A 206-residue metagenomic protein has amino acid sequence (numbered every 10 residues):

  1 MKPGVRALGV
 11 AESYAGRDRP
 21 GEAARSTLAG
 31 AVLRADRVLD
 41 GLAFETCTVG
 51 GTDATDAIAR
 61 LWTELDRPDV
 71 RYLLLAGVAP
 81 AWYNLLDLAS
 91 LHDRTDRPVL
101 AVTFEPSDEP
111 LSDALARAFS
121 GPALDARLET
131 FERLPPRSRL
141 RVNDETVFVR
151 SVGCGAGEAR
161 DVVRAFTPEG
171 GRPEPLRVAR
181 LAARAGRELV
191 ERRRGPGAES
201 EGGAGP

Functional and structural regions predicted by a protein language model:
K2, R25, V49, D53-A57 (+5 more regions): Conserved active-site and cofactor/substrate-binding residues in soluble primary-metabolism enzymes
K2-G21: Two-metal-ion RNase H-like nuclease active-site motif
A11, R71-V78, L100-T103: Short glycine-rich or small-residue beta-strand-to-loop segments that form or flank ligand, phosphate, metal/Fe-S
S13-A15, G77-L86, E105-D108, C154-G157: Gly/Ser/Thr-rich loops at beta-strand to alpha-helix junctions that form or flank small-molecule/cofactor-binding
A24-A81: A glycine-rich, hydrophobic loop/mini-helix early in the fold
G51, N84-V147: Long, charge-dense
T63, S120, P168-G171: Generic secondary-structure signature for well-ordered alpha-helical cores
S151-P206: Charge-patterned, long linear interaction tracts outside catalytic cores
